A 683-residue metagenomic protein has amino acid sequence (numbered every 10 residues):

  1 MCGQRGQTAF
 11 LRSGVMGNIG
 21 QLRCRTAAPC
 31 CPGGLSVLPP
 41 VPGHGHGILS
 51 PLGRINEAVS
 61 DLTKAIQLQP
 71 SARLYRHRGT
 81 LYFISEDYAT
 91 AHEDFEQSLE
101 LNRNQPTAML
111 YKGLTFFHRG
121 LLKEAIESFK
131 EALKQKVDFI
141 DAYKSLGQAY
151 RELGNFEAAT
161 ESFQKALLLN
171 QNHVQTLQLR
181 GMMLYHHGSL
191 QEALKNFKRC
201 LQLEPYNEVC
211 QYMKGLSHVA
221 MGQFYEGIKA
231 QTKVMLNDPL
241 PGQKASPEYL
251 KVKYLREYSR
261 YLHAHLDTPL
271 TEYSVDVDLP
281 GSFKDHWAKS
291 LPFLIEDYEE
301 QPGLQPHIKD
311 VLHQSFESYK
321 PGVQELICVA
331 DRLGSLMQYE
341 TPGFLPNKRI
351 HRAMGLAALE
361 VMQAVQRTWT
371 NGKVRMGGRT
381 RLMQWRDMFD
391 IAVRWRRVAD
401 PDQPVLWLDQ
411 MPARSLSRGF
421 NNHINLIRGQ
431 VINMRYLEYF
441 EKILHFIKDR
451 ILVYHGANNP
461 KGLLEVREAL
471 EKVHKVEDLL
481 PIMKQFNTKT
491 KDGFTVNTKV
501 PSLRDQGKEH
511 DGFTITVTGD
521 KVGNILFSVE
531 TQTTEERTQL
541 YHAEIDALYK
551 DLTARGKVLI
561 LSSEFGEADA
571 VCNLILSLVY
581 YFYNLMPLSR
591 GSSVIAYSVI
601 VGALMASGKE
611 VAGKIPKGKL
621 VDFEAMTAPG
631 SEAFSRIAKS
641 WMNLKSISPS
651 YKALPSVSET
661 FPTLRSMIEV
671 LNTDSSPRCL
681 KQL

Functional and structural regions predicted by a protein language model:
G33, K64-Q67, E96-E100, K130-K134 (+3 more regions): Conserved structural position within tetratricopeptide repeats
S36, Q69-P70, R103, V137 (+3 more regions): Short coil turns that delineate tetratricopeptide repeat
L38-P40, A72-L74, P106-T107, I140-D141 (+3 more regions): Helix-start (N-cap) detector for alpha-helical repeat units in TPR-like alpha-solenoids, especially tetratricopeptide
P51, I84-S85, H118-R119, E152-L153 (+2 more regions): Register position in tetratricopeptide repeats
Q243-P247, K251-S589, S593-L683: FIC/Doc superfamily catalytic core
